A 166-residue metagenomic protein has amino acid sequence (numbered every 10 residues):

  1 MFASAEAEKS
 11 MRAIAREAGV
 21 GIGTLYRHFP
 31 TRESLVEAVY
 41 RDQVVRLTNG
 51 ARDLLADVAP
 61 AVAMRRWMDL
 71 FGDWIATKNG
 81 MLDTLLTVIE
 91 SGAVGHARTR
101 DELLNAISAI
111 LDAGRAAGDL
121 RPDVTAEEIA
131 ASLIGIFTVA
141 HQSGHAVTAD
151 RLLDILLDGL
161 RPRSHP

Functional and structural regions predicted by a protein language model:
S4-S34: Helix-turn-helix
A13, V62-R66, L70, E102 (+3 more regions): Amphipathic alpha-helical interaction segments
V36-Q43: Alpha-helical DNA-contacting segments of helix-turn-helix folds
A38, N49-T77, G95: Hydrophobic alpha-helical connector segments
Q43, L47, W67-F71, K78 (+4 more regions): Hydrophobic/aromatic residues within well-ordered alpha-helical segments
D73, D101, N105, A109-A117 (+2 more regions): C-terminal peripheral helix-coil segments that are non-catalytic and often amphipathic
T84-G92: Short linear capping/connector segments at secondary-structure termini
